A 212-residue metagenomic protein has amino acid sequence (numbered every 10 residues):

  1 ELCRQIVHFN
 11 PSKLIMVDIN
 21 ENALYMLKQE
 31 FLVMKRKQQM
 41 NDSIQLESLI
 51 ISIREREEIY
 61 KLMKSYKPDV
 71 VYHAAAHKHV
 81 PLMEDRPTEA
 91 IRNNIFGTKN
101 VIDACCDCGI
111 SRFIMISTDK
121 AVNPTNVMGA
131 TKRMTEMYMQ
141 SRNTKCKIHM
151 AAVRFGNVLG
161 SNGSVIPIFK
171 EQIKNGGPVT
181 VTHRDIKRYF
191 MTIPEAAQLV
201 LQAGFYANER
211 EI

Functional and structural regions predicted by a protein language model:
L2-I6: Aromatic pocket-lining residues of Rossmann-like dinucleotide-binding sites
P11-S12, M63-Y72, V80, I110: Proline-aspartate-enriched helix->loop->beta-strand connector
I19-A23, I53: Helix N-cap at the beta1-alpha1 junction of Rossmann-like dinucleotide-binding domains, i.e., the first residues
L32, D103-C106, V127-E211: NAD(P)-dependent short-chain dehydrogenase/reductase
E47-V70: Conserved Rossmann-fold cofactor-binding substructure of NAD(P)-dependent oxidoreductases
S48, M115, A152-R154: Conserved beta-strand scaffold in the Rossmann-like NAD(H)/NADP(H)-binding core of dehydrogenases/reductases
L49-I50, R92, H183: Conserved residues in the N-terminal Rossmann fold of short-chain dehydrogenase/reductase
H73, H77-E136, S141-N143, M150: Conserved Rossmann-fold NAD(P)-dependent oxidoreductase catalytic core, especially the SDR/UDP-sugar
